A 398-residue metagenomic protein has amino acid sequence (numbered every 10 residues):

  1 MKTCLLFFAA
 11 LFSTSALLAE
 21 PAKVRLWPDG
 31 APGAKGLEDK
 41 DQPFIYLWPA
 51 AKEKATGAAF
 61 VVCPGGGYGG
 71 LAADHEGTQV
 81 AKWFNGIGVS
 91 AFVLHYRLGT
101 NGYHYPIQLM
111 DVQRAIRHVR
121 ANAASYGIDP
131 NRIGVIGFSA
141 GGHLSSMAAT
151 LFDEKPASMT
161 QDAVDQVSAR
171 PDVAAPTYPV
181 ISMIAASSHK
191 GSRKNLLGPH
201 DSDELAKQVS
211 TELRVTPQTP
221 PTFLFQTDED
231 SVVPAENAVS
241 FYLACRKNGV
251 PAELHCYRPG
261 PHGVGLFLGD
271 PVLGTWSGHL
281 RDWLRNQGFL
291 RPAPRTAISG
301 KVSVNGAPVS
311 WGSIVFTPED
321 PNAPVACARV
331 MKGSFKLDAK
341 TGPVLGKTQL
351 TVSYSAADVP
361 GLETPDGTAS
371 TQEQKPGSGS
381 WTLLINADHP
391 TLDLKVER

Functional and structural regions predicted by a protein language model:
E20-A58, A185-S188, T216, F289-P292: N-terminal cap/lid segment of alpha/beta-hydrolase-fold proteins
W48, F225, A235, V239-A293: C-terminal catalytic histidine-bearing segment of alpha/beta-hydrolase fold enzymes
T56-G66: Short beta-strand element of the alpha/beta-hydrolase
A72-D74, T78-V80, V93-P130, L268-G274: Catalytic nucleophile-loop/oxyanion-hole region of alpha/beta-hydrolase and closely related hydrolase-like folds
R114-S192, A206-T211: Primarily recognizes the serine-hydrolase "nucleophile elbow" in alpha/beta-hydrolase and SGNH/GDSL folds
S182-M183, E229-V233: Acidic catalytic loop of the alpha/beta-hydrolase fold
Q218, F223-Q226, D230: Short beta-strand/loop motif that positions the catalytic acidic residue of the alpha/beta-hydrolase fold
R291-R398: Glycine/proline-rich low-complexity segments that form flexible loops, beta-turns, and polyproline
